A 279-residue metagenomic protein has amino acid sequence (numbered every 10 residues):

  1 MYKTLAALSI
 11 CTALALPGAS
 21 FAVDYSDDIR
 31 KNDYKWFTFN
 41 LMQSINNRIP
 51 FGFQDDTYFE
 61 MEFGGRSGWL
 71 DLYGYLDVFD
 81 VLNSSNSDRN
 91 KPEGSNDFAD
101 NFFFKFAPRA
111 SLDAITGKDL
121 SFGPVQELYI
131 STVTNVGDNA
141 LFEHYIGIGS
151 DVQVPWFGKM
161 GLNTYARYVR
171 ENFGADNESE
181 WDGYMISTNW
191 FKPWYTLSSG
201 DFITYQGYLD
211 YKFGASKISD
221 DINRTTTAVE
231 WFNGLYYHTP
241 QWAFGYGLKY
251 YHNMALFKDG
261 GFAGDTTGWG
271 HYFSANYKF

Functional and structural regions predicted by a protein language model:
M1-Y34: Cleavable N-terminal export/targeting peptides
F21-Y34, E62-S67, D71-Y73, V78 (+4 more regions): Secretion/assembly modules of Gram-negative surface proteins
V23-K35, G64-G74, L112-L128, Q153-G161 (+2 more regions): Short loop/turn motifs that connect adjacent beta-strands in outer-membrane beta-barrel proteins
S44-R48, F79-S85, D113-G117, S131-L141 (+3 more regions): Sequence/structural signature of outer-membrane beta-barrel proteins
I45-Y58: Surface-exposed strand-loop-strand hairpins of Gram-negative outer-membrane beta-barrel proteins
I49-F51, E62, P92-N96, D138 (+3 more regions): Outer-membrane beta-barrel proteins
L76-V136, R224-A228, L256-D265: Surface-exposed loop and membrane-interface regions of Gram-negative outer-membrane beta-barrel proteins
L141-H238, G247-Y250, T266-Y277: Detector for outer-membrane/organellar transmembrane beta-barrel domains, recognizing the amphipathic beta-strand
